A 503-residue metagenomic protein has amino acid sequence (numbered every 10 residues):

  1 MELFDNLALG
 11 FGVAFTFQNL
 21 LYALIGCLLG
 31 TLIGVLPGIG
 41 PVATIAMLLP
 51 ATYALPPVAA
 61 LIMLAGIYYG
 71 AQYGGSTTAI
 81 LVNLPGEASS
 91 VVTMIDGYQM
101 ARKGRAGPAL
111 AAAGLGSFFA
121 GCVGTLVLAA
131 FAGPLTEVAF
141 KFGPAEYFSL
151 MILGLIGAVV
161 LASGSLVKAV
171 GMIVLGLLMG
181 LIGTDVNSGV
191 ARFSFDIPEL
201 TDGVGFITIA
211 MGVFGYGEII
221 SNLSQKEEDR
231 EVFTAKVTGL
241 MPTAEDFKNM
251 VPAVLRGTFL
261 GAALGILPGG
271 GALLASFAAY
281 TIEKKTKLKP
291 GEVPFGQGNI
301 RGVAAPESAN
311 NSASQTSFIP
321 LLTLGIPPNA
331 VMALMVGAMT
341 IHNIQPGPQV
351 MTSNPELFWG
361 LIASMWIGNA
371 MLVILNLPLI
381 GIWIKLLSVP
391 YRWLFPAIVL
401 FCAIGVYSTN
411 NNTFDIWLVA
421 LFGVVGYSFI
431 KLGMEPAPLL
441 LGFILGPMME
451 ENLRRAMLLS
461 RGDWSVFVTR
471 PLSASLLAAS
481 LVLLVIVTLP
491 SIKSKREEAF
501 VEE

Functional and structural regions predicted by a protein language model:
M1-A60, A139, F193-N299, I384 (+3 more regions): Helix-loop-helix hairpins and the membrane-proximal interhelical loops of multi-pass alpha-helical transport proteins
C27-P41, A71-N83, A158-S163, T258-P268 (+3 more regions): Transmembrane alpha-helix interface/packing and boundary motifs in multi-pass membrane proteins, characterized by
I33-V42, I80-V91, V123-V127, L264-L274 (+4 more regions): Short helix-coil transition sites and intra-membrane helix breaks within transmembrane domains of multi-pass
P41-A51, L64, A79-Q99, A129-A130 (+6 more regions): Re-entrant/interfacial helical elements at transmembrane boundaries that shape and gate the permeation pathway
V58-I62, Q99-G116, K289-G302, A330-A333 (+1 more regions): Membrane-interface alpha-helices at helix entry/exit sites of multi-pass transporters
Y68-I80, G86, N299-L324, P328 (+1 more regions): A structural-propensity feature for long, helix-poor, extended segments
Y69-G74, L115-V127, L135, M179 (+3 more regions): Membrane-embedded alpha-helical segments of transport systems, primarily multispan ion/solute transporters
A111-E227, I341-K495: Membrane-embedded alpha-helical modules
